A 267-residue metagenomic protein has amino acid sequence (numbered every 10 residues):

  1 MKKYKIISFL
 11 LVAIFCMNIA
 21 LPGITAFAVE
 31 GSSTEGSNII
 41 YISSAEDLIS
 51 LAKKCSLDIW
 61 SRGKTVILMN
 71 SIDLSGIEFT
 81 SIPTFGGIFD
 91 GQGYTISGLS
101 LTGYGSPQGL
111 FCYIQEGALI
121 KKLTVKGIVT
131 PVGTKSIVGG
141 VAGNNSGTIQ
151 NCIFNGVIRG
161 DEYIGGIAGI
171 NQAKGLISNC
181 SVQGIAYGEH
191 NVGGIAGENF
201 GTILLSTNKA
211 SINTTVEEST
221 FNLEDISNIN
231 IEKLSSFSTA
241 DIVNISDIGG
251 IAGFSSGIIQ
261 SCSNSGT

Functional and structural regions predicted by a protein language model:
M1-L11: Bacterial N-terminal signal peptides that target proteins for export
L11-I19: Hydrophobic core
I24-T267: Surface-exposed repetitive/solenoidal architectures
